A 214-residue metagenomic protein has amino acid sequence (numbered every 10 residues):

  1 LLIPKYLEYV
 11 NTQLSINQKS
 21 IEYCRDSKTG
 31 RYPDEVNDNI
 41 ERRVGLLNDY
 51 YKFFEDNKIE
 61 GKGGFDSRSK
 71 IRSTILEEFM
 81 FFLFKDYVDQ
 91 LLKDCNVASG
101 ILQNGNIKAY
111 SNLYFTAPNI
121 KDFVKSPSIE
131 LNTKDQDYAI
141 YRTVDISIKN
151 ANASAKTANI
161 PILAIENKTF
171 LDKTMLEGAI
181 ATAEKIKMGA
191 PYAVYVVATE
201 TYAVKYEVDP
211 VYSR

Functional and structural regions predicted by a protein language model:
L1-R68: Nuclease-adjacent, charged terminal/linker segments that flank catalytic cores
I59-K134: Acidic-basic catalytic patches of nuclease active cores, encompassing PD-(D/E)XK and other metal-cofactor nuclease
T133-N152: Short acidic loop-to-beta-strand element that houses the catalytic metal-binding Asp/Glu of nuclease active sites
Y138, I160-T169, A179: Conserved catalytic cores of phosphodiester-cleaving nucleases, focusing on short active-site segments
S147-N150, F170-A181, M188, Y206-V208: Active-site-adjacent loop/helix micro-motif of nuclease/hydrolase catalytic cores
I160-P161, A190-V194: Short glycine-/polar-rich loops that comprise or flank the Walker A/P-loop and associated switch/sensor motifs
I165-F170, V197-T201: Short His-Asn-centered micro-motif
E184-G189, V196-R214: Domain-level recognition of nuclease-like catalytic cores that cleave nucleotide substrates
